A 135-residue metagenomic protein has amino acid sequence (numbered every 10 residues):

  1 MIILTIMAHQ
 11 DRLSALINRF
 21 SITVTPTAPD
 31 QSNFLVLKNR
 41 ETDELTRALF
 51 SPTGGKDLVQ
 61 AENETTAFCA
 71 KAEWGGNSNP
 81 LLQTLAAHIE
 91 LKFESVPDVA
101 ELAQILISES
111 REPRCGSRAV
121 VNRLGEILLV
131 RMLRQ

Functional and structural regions predicted by a protein language model:
I2-L91: N-terminal regulatory/effector-sensing and dimerization cores that precede helix-turn-helix DNA-binding domains
A70, G75-I127, R131-Q135: Amphipathic alpha-helical segments enriched in hydrophobic/aromatic residues interleaved with Lys/Arg
